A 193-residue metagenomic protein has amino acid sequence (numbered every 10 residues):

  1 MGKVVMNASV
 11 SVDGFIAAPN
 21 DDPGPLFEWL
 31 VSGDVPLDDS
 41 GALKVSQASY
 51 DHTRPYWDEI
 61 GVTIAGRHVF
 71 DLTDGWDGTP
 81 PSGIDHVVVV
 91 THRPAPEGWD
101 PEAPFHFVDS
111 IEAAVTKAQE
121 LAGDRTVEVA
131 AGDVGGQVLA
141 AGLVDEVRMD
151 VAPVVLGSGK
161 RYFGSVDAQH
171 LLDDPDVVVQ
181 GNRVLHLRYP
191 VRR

Functional and structural regions predicted by a protein language model:
G2-A141, P153-R193: Portal/gating segments that form or line small-molecule/metal binding sites
L143-D145: Short acidic amphipathic segments
